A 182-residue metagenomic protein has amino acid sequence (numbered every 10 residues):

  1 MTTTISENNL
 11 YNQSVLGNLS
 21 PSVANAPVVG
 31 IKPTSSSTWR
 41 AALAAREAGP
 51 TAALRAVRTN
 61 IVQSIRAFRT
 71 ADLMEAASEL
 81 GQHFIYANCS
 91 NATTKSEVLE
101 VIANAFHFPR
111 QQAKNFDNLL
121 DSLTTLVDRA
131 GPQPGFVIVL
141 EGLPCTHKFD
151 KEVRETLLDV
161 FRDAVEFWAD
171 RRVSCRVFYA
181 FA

Functional and structural regions predicted by a protein language model:
M1-G30: Long, low-complexity intrinsically disordered regions enriched in small/polar and proline/glycine residues
T2-T4, P27-A182: Positively charged, polar, low-complexity stretches
